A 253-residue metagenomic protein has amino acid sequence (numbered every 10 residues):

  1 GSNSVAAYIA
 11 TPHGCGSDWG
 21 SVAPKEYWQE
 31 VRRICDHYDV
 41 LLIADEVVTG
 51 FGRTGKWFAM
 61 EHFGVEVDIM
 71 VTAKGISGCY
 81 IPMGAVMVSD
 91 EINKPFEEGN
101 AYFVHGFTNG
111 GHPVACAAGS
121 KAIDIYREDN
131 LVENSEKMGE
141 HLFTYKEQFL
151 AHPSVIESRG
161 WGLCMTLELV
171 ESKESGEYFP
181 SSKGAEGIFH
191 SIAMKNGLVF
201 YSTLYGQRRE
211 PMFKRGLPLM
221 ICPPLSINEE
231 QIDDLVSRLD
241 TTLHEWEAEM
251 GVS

Functional and structural regions predicted by a protein language model:
G1-S253: Conserved N-terminal phosphate-binding loop of PLP-dependent enzymes in the Aspartate aminotransferase
